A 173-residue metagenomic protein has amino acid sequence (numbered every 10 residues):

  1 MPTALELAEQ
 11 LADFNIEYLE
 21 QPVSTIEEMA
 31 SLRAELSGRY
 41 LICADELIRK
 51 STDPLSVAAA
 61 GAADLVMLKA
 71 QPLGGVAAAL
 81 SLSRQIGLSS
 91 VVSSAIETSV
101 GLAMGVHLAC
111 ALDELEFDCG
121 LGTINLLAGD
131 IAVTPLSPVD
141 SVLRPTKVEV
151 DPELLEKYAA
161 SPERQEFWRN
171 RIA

Functional and structural regions predicted by a protein language model:
M1-A103, A109, G129-L136: Catalytic core of soluble alpha/beta enzymes
I96-A173: Flexible C-terminal active-site loop/helix
